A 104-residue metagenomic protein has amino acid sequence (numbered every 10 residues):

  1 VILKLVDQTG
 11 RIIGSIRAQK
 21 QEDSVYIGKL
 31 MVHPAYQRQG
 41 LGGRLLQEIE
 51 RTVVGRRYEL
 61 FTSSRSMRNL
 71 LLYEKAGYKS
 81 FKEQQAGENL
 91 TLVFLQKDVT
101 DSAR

Functional and structural regions predicted by a protein language model:
K4, R11-Q19, S24-M31: Conserved beta-strand in the GNAT
K4-V6, L30-Q37, T62-S64: A short, internal acetyl-CoA/4′-phosphopantetheine-binding micro-motif in the GNAT/acyltransferase core
K29-P34, R38-R51, L71-K75: Conserved acetyl-CoA-binding loop-helix of GNAT-fold acetyltransferases
L46, R51-R65: Conserved GNAT acetyl-CoA-binding A-motif
L60, K79, N89-R104: Terminal substrate-recognition subdomain of acyl/acetyltransferases
L60-L70, A86-L90: Conserved beta-strand-loop-alpha-helix junction that forms the acyl-donor binding cleft
E74-Q84: Conserved acetyl-CoA-binding loop of GNAT-fold acetyltransferases
